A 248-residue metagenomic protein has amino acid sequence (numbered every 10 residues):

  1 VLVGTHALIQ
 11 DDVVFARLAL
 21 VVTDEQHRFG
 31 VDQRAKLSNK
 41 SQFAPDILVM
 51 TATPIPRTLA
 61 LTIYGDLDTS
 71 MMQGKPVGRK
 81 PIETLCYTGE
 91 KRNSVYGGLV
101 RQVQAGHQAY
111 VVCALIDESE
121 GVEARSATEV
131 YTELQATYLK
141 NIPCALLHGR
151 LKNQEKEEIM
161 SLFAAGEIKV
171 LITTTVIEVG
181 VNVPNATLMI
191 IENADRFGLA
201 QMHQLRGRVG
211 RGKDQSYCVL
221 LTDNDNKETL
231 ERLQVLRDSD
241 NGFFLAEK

Functional and structural regions predicted by a protein language model:
V1-Q234: Inter-lobe coupling/hinge segments of SF2-like helicase ATPases
D238-K248: C-terminal or mid-to-C-terminal helical accessory/interaction module adjacent to the motor/catalytic core
